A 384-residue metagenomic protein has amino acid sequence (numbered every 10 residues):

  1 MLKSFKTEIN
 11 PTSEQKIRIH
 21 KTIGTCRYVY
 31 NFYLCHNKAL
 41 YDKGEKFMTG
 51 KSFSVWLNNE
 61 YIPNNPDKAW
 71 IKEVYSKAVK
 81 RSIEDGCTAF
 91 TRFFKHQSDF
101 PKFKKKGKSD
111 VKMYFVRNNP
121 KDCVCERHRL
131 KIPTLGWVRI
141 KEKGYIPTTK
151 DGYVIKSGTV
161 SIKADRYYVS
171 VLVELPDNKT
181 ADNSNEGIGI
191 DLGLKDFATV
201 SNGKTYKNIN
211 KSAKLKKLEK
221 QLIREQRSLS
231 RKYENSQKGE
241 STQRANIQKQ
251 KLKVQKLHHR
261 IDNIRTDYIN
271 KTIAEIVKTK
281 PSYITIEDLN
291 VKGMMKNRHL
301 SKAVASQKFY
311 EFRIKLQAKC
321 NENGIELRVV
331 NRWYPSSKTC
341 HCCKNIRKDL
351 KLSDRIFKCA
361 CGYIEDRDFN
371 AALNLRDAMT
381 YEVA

Functional and structural regions predicted by a protein language model:
M1-V79: Gly/serine-rich nucleotide phosphate-binding loop at the start of the catalytic core of nucleotide/ADP-ribose-handling
K3, T148-D151, K163-A384: Positively charged, helix-rich recognition surfaces that bind polyanionic ligands
S4-E8, W137, S157, G187: Well-ordered beta-strand positions in beta-sheet-rich domains
I17-H20, G24-R27, K77-E84, N270 (+4 more regions): Non-catalytic, well-ordered alpha-helical scaffold segments
G24, A39, S76, E84 (+9 more regions): Short capping/connector residues at structural and topological boundaries
V29-K38, S82-F90, F94, R376: Short, Φ-rich (hydrophobic/aromatic) sequence segments
K38-D42, R92-F100, S282, C320-L327: Surface-exposed helix-capping loop/turn segments at secondary-structure junctions
S52-K163: Acidic carboxylate diad motif detector
